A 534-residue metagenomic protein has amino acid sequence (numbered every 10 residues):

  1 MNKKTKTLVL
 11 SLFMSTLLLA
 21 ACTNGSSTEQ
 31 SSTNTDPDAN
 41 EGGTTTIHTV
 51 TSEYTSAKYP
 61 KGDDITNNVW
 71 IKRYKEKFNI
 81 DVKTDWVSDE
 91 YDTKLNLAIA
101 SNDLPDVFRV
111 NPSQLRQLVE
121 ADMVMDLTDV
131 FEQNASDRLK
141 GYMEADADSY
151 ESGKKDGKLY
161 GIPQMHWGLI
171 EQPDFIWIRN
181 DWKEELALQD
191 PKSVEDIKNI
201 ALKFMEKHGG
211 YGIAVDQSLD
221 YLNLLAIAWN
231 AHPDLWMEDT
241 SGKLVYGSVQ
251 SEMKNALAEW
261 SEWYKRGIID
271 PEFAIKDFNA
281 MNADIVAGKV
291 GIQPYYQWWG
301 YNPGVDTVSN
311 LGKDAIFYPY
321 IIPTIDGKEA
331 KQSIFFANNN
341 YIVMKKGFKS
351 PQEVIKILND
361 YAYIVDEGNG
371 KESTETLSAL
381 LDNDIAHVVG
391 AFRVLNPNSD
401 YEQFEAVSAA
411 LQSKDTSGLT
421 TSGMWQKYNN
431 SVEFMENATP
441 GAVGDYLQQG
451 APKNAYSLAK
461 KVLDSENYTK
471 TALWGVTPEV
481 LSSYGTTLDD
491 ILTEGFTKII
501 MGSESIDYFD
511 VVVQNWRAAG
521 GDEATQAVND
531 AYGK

Functional and structural regions predicted by a protein language model:
N2-S26: Sec-dependent N-terminal signal peptides of Gram-positive bacterial secreted proteins and lipoproteins
C22-D196, W236, L244-S248, N369-K371 (+1 more regions): Conserved N-terminal structural module of periplasmic/extracytoplasmic solute-binding proteins
E53-I71, I170-W177, E184-D190, S218-I269 (+2 more regions): Extracytoplasmic/periplasmic substrate-binding proteins
D81-V87, P271-E272, I316-Y320: General small-molecule cofactor/ligand-binding pocket signal
L115-S152, I200-M237, I292-V305: Carboxylate/His-rich catalytic cores and anion/metal-binding grooves
K154-L222, E238-Y296, I342-A379, S503 (+2 more regions): Helix-loop-helix "hinge/cap" segment bordering the ligand-binding cleft or interdomain interface
K289-E402: Structured mid-domain segments that build the active-site/substrate or prosthetic-cofactor binding neighborhood
K356, I364-E494: Conserved small-residue motifs centered on glycine
